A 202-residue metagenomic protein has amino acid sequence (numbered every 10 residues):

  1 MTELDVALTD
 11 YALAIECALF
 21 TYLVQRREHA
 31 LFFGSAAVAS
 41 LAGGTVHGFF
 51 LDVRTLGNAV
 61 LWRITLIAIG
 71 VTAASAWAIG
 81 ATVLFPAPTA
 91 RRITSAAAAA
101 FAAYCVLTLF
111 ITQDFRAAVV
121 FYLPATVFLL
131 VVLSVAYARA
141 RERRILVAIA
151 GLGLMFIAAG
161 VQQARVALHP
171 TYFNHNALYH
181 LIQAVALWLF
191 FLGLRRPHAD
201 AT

Functional and structural regions predicted by a protein language model:
M1-A36, G43-T202: Polytopic alpha-helical membrane-helix bundles and their juxtamembrane interface segments in multi-pass membrane
